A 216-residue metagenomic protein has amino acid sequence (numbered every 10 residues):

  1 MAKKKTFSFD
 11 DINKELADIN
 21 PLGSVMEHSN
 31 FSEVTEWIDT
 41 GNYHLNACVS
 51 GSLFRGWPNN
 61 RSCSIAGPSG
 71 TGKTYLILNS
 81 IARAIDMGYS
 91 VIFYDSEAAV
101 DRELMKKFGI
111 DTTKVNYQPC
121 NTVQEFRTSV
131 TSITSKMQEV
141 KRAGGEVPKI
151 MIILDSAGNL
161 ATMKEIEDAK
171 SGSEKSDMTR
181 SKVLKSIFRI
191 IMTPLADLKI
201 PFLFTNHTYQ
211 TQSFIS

Functional and structural regions predicted by a protein language model:
A2-V115, F126-S135: The Walker A/P-loop phosphate-binding site
D86, K175-H207: Substrate-engagement module of ASCE P-loop NTPases
Y89-V91, E146-M151, D197-F204: Loop/turn-to-beta-strand initiation segments
V100, L160-A161, T211-Q212: Catalytic P-loop NTPase motifs of RecA-like helicase/translocase cores
K114-Q124, I166-V183, I215-S216: Flexible beta-alpha connector loops of hexameric P-loop NTPases
A157-G158, T208: Conserved Walker B
N206-S216: Short, electropositive alpha-helical surface patch
